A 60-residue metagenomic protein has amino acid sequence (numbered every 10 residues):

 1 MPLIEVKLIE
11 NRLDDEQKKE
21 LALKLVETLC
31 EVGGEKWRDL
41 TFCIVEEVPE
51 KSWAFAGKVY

Functional and structural regions predicted by a protein language model:
P2-Y60: A domain-level signal for the structural core that forms small-molecule/cofactor-binding pockets and catalytic centers
